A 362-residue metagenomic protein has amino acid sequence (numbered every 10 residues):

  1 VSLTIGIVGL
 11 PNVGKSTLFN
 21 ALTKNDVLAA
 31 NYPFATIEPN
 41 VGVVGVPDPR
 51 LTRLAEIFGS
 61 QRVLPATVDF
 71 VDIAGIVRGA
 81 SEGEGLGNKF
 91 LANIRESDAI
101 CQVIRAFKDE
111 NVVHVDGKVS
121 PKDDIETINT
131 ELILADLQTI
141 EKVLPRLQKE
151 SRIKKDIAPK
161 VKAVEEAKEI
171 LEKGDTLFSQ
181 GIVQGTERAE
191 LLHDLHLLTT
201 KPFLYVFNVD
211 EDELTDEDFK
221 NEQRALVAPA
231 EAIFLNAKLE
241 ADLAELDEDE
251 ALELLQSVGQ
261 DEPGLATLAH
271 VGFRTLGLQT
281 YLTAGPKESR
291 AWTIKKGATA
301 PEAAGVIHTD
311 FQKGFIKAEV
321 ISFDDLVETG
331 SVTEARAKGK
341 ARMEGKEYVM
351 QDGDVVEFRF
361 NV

Functional and structural regions predicted by a protein language model:
V1-D109, K122: Conserved G1/Walker A P-loop phosphate-binding module
S2-V8, V13, F19, R146-V349 (+1 more regions): C-terminal-of-GTPase-core extension/linker across diverse P-loop GTPases
G6, F34, P39-G42, P49-L51 (+16 more regions): Short capping/connector residues at structural and topological boundaries
L22-Y32, P39-V41, V46-P49, R53 (+15 more regions): Residue-level signal for pocket-adjacent positions within structured domains
F34, D48-L51, L64-F70, E84-S97 (+8 more regions): Amphipathic alpha-helical transducer elements in NTP-driven molecular machines
G42-P47, A74-E84, R95-I157, K173-G185 (+1 more regions): Conserved Switch II/interswitch segment of TRAFAC-class P-loop GTPases
E96, Q351-D352: Short, flexible surface segments
